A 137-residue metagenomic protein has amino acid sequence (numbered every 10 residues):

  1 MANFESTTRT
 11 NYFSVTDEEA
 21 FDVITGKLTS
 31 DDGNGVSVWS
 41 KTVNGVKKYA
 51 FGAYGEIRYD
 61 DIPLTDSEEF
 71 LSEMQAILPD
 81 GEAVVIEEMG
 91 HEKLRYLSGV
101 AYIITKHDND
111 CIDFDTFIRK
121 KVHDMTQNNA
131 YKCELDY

Functional and structural regions predicted by a protein language model:
M1-L28, D136-Y137: Short, extreme N-terminal segment that most often corresponds to the first beta-strand
A2, G35-V38: A contiguous, surface-oriented mixed alpha/beta subdomain in the mid-to-C-terminal portion of proteins that forms
K27-L28, W39-Y137: Charged interaction segments
D31-G33: Short, solvent-exposed aromatic-acidic interface loops
